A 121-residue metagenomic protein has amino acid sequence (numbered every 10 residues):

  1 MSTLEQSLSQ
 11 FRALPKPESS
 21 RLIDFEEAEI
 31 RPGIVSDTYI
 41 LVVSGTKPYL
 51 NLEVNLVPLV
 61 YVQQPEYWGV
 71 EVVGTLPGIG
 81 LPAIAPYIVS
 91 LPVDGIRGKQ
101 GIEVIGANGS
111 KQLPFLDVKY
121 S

Functional and structural regions predicted by a protein language model:
M1-S121: Exposed, flexible binding/inhibitory loops of compact, secreted disulfide-stabilized domains
